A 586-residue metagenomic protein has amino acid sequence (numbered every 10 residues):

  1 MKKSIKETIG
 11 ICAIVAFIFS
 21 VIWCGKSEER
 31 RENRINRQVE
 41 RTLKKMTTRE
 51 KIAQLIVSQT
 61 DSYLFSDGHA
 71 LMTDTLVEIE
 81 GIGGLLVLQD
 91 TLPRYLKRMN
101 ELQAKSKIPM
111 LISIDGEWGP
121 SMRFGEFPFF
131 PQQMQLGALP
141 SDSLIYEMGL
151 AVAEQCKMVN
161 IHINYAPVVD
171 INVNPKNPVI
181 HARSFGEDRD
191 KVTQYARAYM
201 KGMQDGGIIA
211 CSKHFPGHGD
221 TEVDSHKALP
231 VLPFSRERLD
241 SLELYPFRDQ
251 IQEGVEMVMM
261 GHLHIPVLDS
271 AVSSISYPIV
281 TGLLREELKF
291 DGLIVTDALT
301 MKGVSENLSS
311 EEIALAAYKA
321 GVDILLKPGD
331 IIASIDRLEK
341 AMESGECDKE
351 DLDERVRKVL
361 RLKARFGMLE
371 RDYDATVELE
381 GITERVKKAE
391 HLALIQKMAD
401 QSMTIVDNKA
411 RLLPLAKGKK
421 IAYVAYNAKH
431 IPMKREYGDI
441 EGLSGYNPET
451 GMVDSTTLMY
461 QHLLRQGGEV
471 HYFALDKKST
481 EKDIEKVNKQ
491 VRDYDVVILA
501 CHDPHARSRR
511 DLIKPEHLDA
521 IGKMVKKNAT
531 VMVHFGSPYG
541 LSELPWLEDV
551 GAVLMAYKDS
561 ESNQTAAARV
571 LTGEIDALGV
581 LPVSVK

Functional and structural regions predicted by a protein language model:
K2, C24-L76, E286, L308-K586: Preference for extracellular/luminal or secreted protein segments
C12-S20: Bacterial N-terminal signal peptides
K44-T47, T75, L85, Y95-M110 (+3 more regions): Second-shell residues forming the walls of enzyme active-site clefts
A53, D74-L92, P175-K176, Q250-S270 (+2 more regions): Short acidic, glycine-rich surface-loop motifs adjacent to enzyme active sites
Q54-Q59, G83-L88, M110-I114, P120 (+13 more regions): Structural recognition of the beta-strand scaffold that forms the well-ordered cores of secreted hydrolase catalytic
L85-L86, F129-L144, K176-Y195, D224-S241 (+5 more regions): Glycine-rich tight-turn/loop motif centered on a GG-T
L92-P109, P140-N160, L352-R357, R361 (+1 more regions): Active-site-adjacent structural elements in enzyme catalytic domains
P120, F124-F127, H162-A182, K213-L229 (+2 more regions): Active-site-proximal loop/short-helix segments that contain or immediately flank catalytic acid/base residue(s)
